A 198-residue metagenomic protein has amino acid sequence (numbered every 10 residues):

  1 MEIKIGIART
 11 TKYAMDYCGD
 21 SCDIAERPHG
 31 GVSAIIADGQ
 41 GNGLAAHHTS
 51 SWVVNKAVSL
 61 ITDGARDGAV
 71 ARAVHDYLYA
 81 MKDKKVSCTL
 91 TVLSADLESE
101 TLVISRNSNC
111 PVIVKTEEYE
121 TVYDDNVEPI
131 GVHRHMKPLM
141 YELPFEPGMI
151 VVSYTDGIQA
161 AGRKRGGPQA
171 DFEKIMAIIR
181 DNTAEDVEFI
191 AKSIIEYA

Functional and structural regions predicted by a protein language model:
M1-C18: Regulatory cytosolic signal-relay segments
I3, P28-V32, L97-T101, E118 (+1 more regions): Beta-strand-turn-beta hairpins that frame and shape the catalytic cleft of phosphate-ester-processing enzymes
A8-T10, C22, L93, L143: Output-coupling edge of small sensory domains
M15-V32, D124-G166: Acidic loop->beta-strand submotif enriched in PP2C/PPM serine/threonine phosphatases
I35: Glycine-rich phosphate/pyrophosphate-binding loop regions near the starts of catalytic domains
N42-D63, I150-A198: Active-site-proximal, acidic helix/loop segment immediately C-terminal to a metal-coordinating Asp/Glu
H47-E117, E188-A198: Catalytic core of PPM/PP2C metal-dependent serine/threonine phosphatase domains
